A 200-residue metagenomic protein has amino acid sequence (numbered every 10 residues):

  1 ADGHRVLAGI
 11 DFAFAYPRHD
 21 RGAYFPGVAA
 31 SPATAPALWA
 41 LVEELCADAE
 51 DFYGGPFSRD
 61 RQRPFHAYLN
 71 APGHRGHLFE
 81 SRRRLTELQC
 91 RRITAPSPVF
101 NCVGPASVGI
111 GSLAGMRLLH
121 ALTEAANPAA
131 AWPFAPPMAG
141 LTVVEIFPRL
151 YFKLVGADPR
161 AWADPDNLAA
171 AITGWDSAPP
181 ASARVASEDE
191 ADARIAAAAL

Functional and structural regions predicted by a protein language model:
A1-L200: RNase H-like (RuvC/DEDD) metal-dependent nuclease/polynucleotide-processing core
